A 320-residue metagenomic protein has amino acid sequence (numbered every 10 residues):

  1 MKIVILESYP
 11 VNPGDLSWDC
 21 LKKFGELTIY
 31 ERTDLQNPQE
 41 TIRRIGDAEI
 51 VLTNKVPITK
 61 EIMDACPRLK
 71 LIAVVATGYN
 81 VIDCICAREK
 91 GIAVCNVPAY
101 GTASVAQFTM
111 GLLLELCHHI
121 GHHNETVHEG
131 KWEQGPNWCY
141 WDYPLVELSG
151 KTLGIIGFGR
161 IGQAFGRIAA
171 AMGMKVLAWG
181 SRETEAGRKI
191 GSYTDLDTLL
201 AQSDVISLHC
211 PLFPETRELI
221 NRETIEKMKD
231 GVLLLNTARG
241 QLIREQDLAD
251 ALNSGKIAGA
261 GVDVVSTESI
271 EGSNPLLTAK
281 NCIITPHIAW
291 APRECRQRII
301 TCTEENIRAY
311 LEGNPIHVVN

Functional and structural regions predicted by a protein language model:
M1-I50, L177: N-terminal glycine-/charge-rich "phosphate-binding" loop or analogous flexible N-terminal tail
E31, V75-A76, I92-A103, G180: Short beta->alpha connector loops at strand-helix junctions that form conserved, small/polar/Pro-enriched
G46, T59-M63, S181-P275: Rossmann-like adenosine-cofactor binding region
K90, P98-T152, V319: Phosphate-binding beta-alpha-beta segment of Rossmann-like dinucleotide-binding domains, i.e., the NAD(P)
V94-C95, K175, R222, G231-N320: Rossmann-like dinucleotide-binding domain for NAD(H)/NADP(H)
F158-G159: Glycine-rich Rossmann-fold phosphate-binding loop(s) that bind the pyrophosphate of adenine dinucleotide cofactors
G162-Q163: N-terminal Rossmann-fold NAD(P) dinucleotide-binding loop
